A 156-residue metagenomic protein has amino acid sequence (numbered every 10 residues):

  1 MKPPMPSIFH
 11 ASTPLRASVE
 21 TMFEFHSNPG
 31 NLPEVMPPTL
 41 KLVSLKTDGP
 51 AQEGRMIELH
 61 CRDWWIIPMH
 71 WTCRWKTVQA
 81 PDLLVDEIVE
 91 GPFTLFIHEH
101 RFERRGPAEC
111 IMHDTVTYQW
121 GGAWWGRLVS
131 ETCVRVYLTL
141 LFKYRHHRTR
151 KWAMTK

Functional and structural regions predicted by a protein language model:
M1-E53: Hydrophobic ligand-binding cavity/cleft-lining segments
P6-P14, M56, H70, L83 (+2 more regions): Intrinsic-disorder/low-complexity, polar/charged segments enriched in Ser/Thr/Lys/Arg/Asp/Glu/Gln
A11-T13, L45, H70-T77, I88-V89 (+2 more regions): Hydrophobic/aromatic beta-strand elements that line small-molecule binding cavities or substrate pockets in beta-rich
L15-A17, D63-W65, T77-Q79, P92 (+1 more regions): Beta-strand elements of well-folded, non-transmembrane domains
V19-E20, D48-Q52, K76-D82, R101-I111: A short, structured loop/turn motif at beta-sheet edges
T21-H26, L32, I57, W75 (+4 more regions): Hydrophobic pocket/interface hotspot
V43-E90, H147-R150, K156: Glycine-rich portal/gate segments that line the openings of hydrophobic small-molecule binding cavities
E87-L140: Beta-strand/loop substructures that line and gate deep hydrophobic ligand-binding cavities in soluble
